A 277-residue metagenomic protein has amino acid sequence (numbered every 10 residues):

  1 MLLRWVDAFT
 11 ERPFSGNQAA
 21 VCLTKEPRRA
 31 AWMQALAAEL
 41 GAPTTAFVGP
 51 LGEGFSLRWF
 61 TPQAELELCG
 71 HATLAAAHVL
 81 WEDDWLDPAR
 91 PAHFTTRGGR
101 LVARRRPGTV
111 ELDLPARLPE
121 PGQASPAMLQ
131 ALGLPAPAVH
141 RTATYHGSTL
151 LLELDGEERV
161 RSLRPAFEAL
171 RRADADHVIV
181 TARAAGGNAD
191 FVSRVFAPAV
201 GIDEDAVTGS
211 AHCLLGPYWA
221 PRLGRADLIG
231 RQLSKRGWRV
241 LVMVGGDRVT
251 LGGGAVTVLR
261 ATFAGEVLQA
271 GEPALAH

Functional and structural regions predicted by a protein language model:
M1-C69, L74-H277: Active-site proximal loop and beta-alpha junction motif in alpha/beta enzyme cores
